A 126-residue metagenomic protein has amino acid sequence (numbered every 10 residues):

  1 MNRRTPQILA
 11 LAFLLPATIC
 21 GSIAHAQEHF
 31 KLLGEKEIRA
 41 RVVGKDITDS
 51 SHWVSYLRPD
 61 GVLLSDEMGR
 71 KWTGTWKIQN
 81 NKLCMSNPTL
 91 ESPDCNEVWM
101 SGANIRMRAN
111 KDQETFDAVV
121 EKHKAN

Functional and structural regions predicted by a protein language model:
N2, Q7-L11, I19-N126: Lipid interaction determinants
